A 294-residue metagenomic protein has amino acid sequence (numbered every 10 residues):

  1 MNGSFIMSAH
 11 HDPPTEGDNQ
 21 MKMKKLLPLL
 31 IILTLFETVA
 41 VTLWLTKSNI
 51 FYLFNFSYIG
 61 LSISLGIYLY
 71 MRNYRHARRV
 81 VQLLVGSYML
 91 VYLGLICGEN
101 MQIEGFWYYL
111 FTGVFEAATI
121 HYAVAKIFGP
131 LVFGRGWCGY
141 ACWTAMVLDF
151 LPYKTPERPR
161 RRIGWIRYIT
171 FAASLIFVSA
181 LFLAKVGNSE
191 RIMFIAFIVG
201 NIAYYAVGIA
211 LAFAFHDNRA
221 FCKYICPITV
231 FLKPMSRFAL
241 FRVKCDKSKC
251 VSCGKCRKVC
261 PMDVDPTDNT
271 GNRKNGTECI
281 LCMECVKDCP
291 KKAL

Functional and structural regions predicted by a protein language model:
N2-I6, H11-Q20: Short, Lys/Arg-enriched N-terminal segments with co-localized hydrophobic residues within the first ~10-30 amino acids
T15-T267, T277, V286-K287, K291-L294: Non-ligating segments of multi-cofactor redox enzymes
N272: IQ-motif-like calmodulin-binding regions
